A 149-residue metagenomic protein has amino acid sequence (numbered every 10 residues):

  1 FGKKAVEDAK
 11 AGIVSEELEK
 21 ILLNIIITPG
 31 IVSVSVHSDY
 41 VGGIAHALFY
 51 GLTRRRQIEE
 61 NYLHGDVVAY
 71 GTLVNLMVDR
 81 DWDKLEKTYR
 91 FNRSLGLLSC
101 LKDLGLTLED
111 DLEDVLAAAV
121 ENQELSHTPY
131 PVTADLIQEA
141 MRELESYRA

Functional and structural regions predicted by a protein language model:
F1-F91: Active-site segments that bind and position negatively charged phosphate/pyrophosphate groups
D81-A149: C-terminal charged capping/lid subdomain of soluble metabolic enzymes
